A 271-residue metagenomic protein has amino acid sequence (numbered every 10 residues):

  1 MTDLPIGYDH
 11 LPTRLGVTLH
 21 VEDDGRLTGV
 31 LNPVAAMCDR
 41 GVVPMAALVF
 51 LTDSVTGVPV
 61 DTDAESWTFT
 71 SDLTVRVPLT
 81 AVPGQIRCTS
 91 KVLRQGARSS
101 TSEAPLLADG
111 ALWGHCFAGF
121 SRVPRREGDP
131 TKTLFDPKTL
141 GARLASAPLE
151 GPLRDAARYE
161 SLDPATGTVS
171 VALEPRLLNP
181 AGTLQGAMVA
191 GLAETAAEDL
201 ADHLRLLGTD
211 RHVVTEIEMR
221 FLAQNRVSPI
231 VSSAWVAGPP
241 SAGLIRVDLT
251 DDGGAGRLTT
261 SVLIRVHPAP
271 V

Functional and structural regions predicted by a protein language model:
M1-V34, V123-R176: Non-catalytic linker/capping segments at the edges of enzyme domains
L11-T13, G25-V60, E65, S170-L200: Hot-dog-fold acyl-thioester-processing enzymes
R14, D72, T101, V214-E216 (+1 more regions): Short coil/loop residues immediately preceding or within conserved phosphate-binding loops of NTP-utilizing enzyme
T18-L19, T74, T89-K91, E103 (+1 more regions): Short, surface-exposed charged micro-motifs
L31, L73, V262: Fold-independent oxyanion-binding glycine-rich loops and adjacent beta-strand/coil segments at enzyme active sites
R40, T56-R87, V92, A197-V231 (+1 more regions): Hydrophobic beta-strand-centered segment that forms part of the acyl-chain substrate-binding groove
S54, T68, A81-L144, F221-S228 (+1 more regions): HotDog/MaoC-like acyl-thioester-processing domains
D155-D210, T215-L222: Acidic/His-leaning functional-site neighborhoods
